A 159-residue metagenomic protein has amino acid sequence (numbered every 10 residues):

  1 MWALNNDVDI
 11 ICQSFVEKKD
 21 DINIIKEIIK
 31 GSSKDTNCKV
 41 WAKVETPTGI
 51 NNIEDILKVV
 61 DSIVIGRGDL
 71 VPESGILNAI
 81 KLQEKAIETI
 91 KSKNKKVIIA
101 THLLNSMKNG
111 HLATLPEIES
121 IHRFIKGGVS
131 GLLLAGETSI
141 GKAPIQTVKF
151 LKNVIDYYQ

Functional and structural regions predicted by a protein language model:
M1-Q159: Non-catalytic helical/linker scaffolds that mediate oligomerization, partner binding, and domain coupling around large
